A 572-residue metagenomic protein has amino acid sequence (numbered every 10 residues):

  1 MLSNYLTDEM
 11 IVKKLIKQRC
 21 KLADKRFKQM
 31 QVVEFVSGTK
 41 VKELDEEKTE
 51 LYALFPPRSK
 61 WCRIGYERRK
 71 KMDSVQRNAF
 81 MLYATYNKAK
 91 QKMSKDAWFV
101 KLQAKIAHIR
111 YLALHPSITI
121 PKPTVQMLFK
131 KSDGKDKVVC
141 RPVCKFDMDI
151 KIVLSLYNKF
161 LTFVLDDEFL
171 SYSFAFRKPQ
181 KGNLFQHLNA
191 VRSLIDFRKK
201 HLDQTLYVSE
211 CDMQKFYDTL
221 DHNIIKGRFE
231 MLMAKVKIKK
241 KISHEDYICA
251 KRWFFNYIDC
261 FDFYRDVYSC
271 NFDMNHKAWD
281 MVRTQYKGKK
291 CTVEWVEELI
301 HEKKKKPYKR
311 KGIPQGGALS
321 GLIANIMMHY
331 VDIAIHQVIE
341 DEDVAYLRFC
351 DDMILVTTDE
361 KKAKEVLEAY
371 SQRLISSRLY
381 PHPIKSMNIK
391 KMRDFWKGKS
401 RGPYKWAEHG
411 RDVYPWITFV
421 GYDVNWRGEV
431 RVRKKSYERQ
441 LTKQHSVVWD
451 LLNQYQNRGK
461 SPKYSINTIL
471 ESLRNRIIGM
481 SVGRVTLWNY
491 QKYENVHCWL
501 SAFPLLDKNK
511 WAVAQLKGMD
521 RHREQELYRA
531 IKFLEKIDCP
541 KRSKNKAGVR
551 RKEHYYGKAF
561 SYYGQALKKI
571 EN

Functional and structural regions predicted by a protein language model:
M1-H115, T119, V125-Q126, K130-S132 (+1 more regions): Non-catalytic, polymerase-adjacent accessory regions of viral genome-replication enzymes
E46-K48, F55, R63-Y86, N256-P307 (+2 more regions): Charged, glycine/proline-rich intrinsically disordered loops and linkers
R110-K135, N256, G288-K303: Reverse-transcriptase-like RNA-dependent polymerase core
L154-H222: Active-site-proximal segment of RNA-dependent polymerases
E168-L184, K241-N256, V344-L347, H382-M387: Short, glycine/acidic-rich hinge or "gate" loops at secondary-structure transitions that mediate conformational
L202-C350, I354-S371, W416: Conserved polymerase palm-domain catalytic core
K235-Y247, A345-R348, V356-R458: Polymerase palm active-site segment centered on the conserved acidic dipeptide of motif C
K311, Q315, S377, Y404-N572: Active-site and adjacent loop segments of nucleotide-processing enzymes that use two-metal-ion phosphate chemistry
